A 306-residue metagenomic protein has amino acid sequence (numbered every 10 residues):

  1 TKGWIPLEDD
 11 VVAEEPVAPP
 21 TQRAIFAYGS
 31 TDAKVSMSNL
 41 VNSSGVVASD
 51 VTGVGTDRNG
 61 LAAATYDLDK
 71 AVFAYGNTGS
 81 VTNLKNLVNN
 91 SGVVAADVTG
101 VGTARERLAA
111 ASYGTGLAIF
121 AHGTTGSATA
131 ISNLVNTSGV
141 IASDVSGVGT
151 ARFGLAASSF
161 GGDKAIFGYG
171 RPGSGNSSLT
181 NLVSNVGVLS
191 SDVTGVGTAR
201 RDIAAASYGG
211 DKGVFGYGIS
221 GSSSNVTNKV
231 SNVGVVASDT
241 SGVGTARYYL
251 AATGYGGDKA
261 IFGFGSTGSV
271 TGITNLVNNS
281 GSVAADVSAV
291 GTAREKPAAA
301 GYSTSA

Functional and structural regions predicted by a protein language model:
T1-A306: Polar, enzyme-active/binding microenvironments
